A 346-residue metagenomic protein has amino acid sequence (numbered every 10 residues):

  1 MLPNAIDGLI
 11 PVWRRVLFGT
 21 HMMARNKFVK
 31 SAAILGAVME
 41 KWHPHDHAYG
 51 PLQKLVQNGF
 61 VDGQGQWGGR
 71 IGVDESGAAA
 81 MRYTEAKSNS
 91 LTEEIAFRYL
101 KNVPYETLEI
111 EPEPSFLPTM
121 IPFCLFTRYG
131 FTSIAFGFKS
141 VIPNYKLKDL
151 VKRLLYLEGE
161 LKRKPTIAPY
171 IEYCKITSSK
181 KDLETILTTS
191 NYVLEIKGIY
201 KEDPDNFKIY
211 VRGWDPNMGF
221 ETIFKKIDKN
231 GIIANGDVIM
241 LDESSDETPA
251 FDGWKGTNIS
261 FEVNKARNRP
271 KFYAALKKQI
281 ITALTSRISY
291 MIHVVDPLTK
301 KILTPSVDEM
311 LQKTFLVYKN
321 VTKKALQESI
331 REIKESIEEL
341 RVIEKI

Functional and structural regions predicted by a protein language model:
M1-N191: Catalytic phosphate-handling regions of large nucleic-acid enzymes and associated NTPases
K162-K181, T185-I346: Charged, surface-exposed alpha-helical interface/stalk elements
